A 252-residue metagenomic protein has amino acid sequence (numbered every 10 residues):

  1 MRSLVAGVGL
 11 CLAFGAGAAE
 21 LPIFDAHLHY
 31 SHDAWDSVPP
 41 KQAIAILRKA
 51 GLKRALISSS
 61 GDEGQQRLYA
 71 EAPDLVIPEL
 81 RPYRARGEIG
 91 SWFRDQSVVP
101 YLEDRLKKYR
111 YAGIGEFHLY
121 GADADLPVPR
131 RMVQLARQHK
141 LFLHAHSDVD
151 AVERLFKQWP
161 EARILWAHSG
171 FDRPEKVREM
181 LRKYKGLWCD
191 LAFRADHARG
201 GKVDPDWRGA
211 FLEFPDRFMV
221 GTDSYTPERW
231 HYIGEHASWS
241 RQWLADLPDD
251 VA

Functional and structural regions predicted by a protein language model:
R2, L21-F24, D36-S58, E63 (+2 more regions): Mid-to-C-terminal alpha-helical segments outside catalytic/metal-binding sites
S3-G15: Bacterial N-terminal signal peptides
A16-E20: Boundary at the C-terminal end of the N-terminal hydrophobic targeting segment
F24-L28, A55-I57, V76-R81, G113-G115 (+4 more regions): Hydrophobic faces of well-ordered beta-strands that scaffold small-molecule active sites in alpha/beta enzyme cores
L28-P40, R86-R94, A198: Acidic/histidine-rich helix-loop elements that form or flank divalent-metal/phosphate-binding sites at the catalytic
E63-H144, W188, F193-H197: Active-site gating/metal-coordination segments in enzymes
Q66-A70, S91, P100-E103, D125-P129 (+3 more regions): Distinct, well-ordered alpha-helical segments
D172-A252: H/E-rich (His + Asp/Glu) clusters that bind or coordinate divalent metals
